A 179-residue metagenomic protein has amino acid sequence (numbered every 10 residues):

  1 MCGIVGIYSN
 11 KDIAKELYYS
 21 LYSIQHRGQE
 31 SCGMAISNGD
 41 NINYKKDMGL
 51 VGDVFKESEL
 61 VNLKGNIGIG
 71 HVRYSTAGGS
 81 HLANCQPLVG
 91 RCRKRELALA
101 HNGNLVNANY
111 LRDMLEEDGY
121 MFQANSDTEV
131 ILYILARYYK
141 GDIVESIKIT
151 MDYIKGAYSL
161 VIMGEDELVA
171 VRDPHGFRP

Functional and structural regions predicted by a protein language model:
M1-P179: Conserved short alpha-helical segments that host acidic/polar catalytic motifs at enzyme active sites
